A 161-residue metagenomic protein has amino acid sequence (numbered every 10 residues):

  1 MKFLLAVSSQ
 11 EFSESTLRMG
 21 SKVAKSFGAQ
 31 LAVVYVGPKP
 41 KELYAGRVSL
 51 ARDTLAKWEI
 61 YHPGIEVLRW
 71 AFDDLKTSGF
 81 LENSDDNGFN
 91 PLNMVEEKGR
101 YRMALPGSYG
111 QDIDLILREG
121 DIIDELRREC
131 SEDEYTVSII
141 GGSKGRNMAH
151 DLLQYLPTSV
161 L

Functional and structural regions predicted by a protein language model:
M1-Y61, Y155: Small/aliphatic-rich secondary-structure junction motif
G20, A71, L126: Aromatic/hydrophobic pocket-lining residues that form π-stacking "cages" and hydrophobic walls in ligand
A29, Q111, T158-S159: A structural micro-motif
V34, K41, D114-R118, L161: General small-molecule cofactor/ligand-binding pocket signal
G37-E97: Acidic, proline/glycine-rich short linear motifs
A51, W70, Y101-Y109: Inter-domain helical "communication" segments and dimerization helices that couple sensory or membrane-embedded modules
D86-R100, S108, L117-E125: Charged docking surfaces used in two-component/phosphorelay signaling
L117-L161: Gly/Ser-rich helix-loop-strand patches that form or flank binding pockets for ribonucleotide-derived cofactors
